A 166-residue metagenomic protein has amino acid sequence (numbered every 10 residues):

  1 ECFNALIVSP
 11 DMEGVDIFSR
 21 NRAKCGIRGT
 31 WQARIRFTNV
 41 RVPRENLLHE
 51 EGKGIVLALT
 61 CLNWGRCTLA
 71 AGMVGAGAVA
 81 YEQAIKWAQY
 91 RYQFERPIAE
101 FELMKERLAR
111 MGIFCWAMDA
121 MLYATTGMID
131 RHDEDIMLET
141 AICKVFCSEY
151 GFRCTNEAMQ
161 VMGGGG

Functional and structural regions predicted by a protein language model:
E1-V74, A78: FAD-binding core of flavoproteins
R36, K53, T60-G166: Alpha-helical interface subdomain recognition
